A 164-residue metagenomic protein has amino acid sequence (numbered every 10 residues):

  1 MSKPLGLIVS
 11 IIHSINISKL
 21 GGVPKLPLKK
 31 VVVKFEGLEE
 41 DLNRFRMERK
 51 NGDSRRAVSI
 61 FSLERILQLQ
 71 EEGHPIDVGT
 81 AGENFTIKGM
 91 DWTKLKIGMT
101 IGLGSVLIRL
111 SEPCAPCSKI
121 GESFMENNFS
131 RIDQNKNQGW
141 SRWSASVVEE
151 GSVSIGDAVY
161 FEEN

Functional and structural regions predicted by a protein language model:
S2-N164: Metal-cofactor-dependent catalytic cores
